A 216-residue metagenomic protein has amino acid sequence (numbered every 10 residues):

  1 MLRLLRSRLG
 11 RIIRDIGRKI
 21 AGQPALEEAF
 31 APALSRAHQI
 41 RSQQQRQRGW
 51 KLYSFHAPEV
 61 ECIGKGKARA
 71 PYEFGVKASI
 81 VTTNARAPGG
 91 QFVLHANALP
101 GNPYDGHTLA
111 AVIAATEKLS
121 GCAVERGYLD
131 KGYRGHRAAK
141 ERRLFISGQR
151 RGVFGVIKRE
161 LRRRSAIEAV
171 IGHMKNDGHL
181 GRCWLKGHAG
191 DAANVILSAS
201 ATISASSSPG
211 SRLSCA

Functional and structural regions predicted by a protein language model:
M1-E125, L129, A138: Polybasic low-complexity intrinsically disordered regions
L94-A98, K140-E141, L185-H188, S211-A216: Composition- and surface-driven signal marking solvent-exposed, interaction-prone regions in large proteins
E117-I196: Helix-centered, glycine/charged polyanion-binding patches within enzymatic domains that contact phosphate-containing
A166, I203-S204: Hydrophobic transmembrane alpha-helical segments of multi-pass transport and channel proteins
D177, G181-C183, A205-A216: A short, flexible helix-boundary coil/loop motif
